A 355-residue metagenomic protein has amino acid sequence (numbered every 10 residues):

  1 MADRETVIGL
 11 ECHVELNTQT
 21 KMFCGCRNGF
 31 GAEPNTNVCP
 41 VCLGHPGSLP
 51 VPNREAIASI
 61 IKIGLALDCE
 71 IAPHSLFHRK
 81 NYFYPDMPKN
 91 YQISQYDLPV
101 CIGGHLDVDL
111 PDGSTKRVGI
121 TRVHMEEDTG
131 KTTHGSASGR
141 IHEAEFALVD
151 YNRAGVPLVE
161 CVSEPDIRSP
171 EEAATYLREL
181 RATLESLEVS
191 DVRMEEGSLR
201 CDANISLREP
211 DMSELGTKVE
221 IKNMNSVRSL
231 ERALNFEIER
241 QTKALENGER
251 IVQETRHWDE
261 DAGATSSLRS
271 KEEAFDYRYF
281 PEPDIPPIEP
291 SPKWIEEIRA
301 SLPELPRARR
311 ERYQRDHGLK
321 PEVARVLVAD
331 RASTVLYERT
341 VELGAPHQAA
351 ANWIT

Functional and structural regions predicted by a protein language model:
M1-E304, R315, P321, E342-P346: Basic, nucleic-acid-interacting segments
S301-A308, Q314-G318, V328-S333: Short acidic alpha-helix initiation/capping motifs at coil-to-helix transition points, especially at protein N-termini
G318-T355: Histone-fold and other basic nucleic-acid-binding segments
